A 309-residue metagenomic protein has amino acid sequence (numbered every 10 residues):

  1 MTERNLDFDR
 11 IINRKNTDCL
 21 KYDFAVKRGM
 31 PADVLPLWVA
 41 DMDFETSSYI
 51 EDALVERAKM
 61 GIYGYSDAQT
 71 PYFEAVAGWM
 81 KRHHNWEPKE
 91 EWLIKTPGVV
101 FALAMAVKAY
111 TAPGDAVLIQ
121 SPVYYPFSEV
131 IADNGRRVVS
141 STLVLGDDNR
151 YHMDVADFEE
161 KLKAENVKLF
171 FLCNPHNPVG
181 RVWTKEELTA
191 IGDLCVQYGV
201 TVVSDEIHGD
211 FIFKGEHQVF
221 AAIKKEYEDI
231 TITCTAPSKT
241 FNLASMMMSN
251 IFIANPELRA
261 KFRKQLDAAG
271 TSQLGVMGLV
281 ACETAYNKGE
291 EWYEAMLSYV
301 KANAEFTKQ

Functional and structural regions predicted by a protein language model:
T2-G98, M105, K288: N-terminal small-domain helix-loop-helix segment of the aminotransferase-like
A40-M42, N174-N177, K239: Short glycine-rich anion-binding loops that position phosphate/pyrophosphate groups of nucleotides and phosphorylated
Y49, A53, A75, M153 (+8 more regions): Alpha-helical elements of Rossmann-like donor-binding domains used by nucleotide-donor carbohydrate transfer enzymes
A58, F73, V155, S204 (+2 more regions): Short amphipathic alpha-helical/adjacent loop interface patches that line ligand and macromolecule-binding sites
Y63-D193, D210-F211, H217-E226, I232: Conserved core of the PLP fold type I
A68, I230-K308: PLP-dependent aminotransferase class I/II
Y198-V200, I207, N242-S245: Short loop-to-beta-strand entry elements in the cores of soluble alpha/beta enzymes
